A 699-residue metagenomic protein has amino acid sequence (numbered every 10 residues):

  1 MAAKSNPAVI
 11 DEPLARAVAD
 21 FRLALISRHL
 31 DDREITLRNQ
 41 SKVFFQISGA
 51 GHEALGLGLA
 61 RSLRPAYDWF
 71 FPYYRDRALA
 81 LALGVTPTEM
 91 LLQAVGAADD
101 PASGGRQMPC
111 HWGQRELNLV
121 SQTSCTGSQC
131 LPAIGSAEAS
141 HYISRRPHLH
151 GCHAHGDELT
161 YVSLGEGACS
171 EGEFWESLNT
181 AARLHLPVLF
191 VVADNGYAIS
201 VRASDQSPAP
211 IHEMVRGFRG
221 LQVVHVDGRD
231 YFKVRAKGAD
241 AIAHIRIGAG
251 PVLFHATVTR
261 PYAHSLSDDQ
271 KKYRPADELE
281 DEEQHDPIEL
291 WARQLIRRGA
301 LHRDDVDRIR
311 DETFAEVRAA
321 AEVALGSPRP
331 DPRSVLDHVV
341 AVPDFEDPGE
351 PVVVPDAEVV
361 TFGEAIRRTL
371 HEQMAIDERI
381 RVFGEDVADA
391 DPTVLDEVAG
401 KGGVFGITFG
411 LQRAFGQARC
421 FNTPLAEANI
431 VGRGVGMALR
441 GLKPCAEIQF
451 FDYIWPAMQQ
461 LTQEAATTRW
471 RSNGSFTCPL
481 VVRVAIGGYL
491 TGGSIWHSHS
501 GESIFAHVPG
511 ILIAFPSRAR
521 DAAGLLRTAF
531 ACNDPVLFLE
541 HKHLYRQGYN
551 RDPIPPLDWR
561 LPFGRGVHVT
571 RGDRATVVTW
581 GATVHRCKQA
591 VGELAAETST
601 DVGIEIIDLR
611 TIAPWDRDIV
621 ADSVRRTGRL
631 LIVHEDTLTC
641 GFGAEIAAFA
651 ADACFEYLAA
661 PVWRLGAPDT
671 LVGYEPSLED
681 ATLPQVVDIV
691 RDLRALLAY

Functional and structural regions predicted by a protein language model:
M1-Y161, T180, L336-P535, L539 (+2 more regions): Thiamine diphosphate
L55-G56, Q129-A133, C169-S177, I199-S200 (+5 more regions): Short glycine/serine/threonine-rich phosphate/pyrophosphate-binding segments that cradle anionic phosphate groups
G167-G172, R229-G238, P516-A523, T639-C640: Active-site glycine- and acidic-residue-rich loops that bind and position anionic ligands or nucleotide-like cofactors
E171-V192, T462, A466, R471 (+2 more regions): A short alpha/beta connector and helix-capping loop motif
F174-S177, A236-A243, R367-T369, T467 (+2 more regions): Glycine-rich, charged/polar anion/phosphate-binding loops that engage phosphate groups from diverse ligands
L189-E322, G326, V394-E397, V404 (+6 more regions): Thiamine diphosphate
D311, A315-V353: Terminal amphipathic helices with adjacent charged low-complexity linkers/tails
